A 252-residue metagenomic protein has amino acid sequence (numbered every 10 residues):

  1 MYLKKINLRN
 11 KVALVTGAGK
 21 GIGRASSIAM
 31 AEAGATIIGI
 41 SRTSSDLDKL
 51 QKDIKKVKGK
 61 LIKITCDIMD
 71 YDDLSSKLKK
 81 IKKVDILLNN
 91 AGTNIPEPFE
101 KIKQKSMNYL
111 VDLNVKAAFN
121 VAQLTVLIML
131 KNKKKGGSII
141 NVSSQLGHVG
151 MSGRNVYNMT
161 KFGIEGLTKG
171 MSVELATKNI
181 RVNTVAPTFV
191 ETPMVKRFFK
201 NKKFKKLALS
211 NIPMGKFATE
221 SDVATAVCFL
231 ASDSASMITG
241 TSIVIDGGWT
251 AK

Functional and structural regions predicted by a protein language model:
Y2, I180-R181, F217-I245, T250: C-terminal substrate-recognition "lid" of short-chain dehydrogenase/reductases
V12, G19-G21: Conserved glycine-rich cofactor-binding loop
A35-K49: Conserved glycine-rich Rossmann-like NAD(P)H-binding loop of the short-chain dehydrogenase/reductase
P98-F99, K103-V111, A208: Substrate-binding pocket helix/loop in short-chain dehydrogenase/reductase
A122, T160, T168: Active-site helix of classical SDR
L127, V173-T177, S236: Alpha-helical segment proximal to the catalytic Tyr-Lys
S144: Residue(s) in the substrate-gating loop at a strand-loop-helix junction that position the organic substrate next
